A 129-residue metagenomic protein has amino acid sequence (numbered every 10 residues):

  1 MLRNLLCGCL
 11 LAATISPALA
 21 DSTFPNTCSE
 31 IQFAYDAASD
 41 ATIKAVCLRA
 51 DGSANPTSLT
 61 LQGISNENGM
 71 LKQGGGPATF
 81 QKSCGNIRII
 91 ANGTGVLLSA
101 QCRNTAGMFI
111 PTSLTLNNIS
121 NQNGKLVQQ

Functional and structural regions predicted by a protein language model:
L5-G8, A18: Cleavable N-terminal signal peptides
L11-A12: Short, linear, compositionally biased motifs with a strong N-terminal bias
A20-Q129: A structural motif
